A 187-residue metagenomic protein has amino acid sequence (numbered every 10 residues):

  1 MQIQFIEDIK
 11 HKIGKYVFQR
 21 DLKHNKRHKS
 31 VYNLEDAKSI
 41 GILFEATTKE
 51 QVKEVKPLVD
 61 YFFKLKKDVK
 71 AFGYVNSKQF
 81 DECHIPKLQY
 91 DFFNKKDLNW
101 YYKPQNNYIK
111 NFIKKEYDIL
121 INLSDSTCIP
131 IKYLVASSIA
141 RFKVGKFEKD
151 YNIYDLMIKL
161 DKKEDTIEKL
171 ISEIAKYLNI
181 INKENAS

Functional and structural regions predicted by a protein language model:
M1-I6, N152-S187: Active-site-proximal region of nucleotide-activated glycan assembly enzymes, centered on histidine/acidic-rich loops
M1-V17: Helix-enriched interaction subdomains in cytosolic or periplasmic regions, typified by TIR/SEFIR signaling/NADase cores
N33-V55: Active-site donor-nucleotide binding/catalytic segment of nucleotide-sugar enzymes
S39, K67-K70, F142: Residues at the starts of beta-strands that form the adenosine-phosphate
L43-T47, Y74, L123-D125: Structural motif
T48-K67, A71: Histidine-anchored nucleotide/phosphate-binding helix
F63-N111: Conserved nucleotide-cofactor-binding alpha/beta core module
D97-K162: Active-site and donor-binding regions of nucleotide-sugar-utilizing enzymes
